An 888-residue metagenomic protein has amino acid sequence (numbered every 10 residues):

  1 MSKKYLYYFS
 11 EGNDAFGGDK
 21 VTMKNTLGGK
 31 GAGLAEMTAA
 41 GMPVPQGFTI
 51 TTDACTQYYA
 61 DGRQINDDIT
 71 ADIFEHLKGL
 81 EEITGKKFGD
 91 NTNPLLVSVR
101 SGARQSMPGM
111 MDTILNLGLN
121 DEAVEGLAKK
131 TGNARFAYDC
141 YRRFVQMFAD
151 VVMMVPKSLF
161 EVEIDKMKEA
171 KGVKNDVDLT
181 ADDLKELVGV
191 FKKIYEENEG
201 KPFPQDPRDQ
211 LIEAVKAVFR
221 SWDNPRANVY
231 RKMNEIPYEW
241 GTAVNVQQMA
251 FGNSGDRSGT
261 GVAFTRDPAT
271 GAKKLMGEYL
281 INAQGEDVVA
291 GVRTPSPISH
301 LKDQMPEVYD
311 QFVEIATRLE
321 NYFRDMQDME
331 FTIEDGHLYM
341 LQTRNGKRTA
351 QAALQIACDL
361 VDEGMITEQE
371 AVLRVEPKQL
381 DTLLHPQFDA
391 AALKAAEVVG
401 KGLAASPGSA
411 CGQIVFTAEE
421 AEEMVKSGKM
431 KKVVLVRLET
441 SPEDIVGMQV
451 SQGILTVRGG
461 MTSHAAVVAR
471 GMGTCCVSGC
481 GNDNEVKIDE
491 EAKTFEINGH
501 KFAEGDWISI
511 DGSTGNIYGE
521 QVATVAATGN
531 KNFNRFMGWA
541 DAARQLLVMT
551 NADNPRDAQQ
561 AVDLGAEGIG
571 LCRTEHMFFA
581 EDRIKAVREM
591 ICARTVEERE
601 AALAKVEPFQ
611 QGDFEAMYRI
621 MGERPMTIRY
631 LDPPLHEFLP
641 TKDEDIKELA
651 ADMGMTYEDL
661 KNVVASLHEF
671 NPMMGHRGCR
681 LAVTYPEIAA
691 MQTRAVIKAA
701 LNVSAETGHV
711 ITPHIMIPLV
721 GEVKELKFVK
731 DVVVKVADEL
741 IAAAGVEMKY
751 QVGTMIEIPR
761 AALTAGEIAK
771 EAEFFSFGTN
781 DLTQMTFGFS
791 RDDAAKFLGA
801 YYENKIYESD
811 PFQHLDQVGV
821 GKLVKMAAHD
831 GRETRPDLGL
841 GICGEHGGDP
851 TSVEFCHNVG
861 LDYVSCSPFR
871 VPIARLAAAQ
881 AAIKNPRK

Functional and structural regions predicted by a protein language model:
M1-A396, M430-V434, S441-V446, Q452 (+9 more regions): Nucleotide/phosphate-binding sheet-loop regions of phosphoryl- and nucleotidyl-transfer enzymes
F48, V457-G459, S478-N482, C572 (+2 more regions): Short beta->alpha connector loops at strand-helix junctions that form conserved, small/polar/Pro-enriched
R100, G529-N532, W539-K888: Conserved alpha/beta-domain cores
R318, A492-N498: Short alpha-helix capping/helix-loop boundary micro-motifs
M365-V450, N516-V522, F533, M537-D541 (+1 more regions): Protease-associated
Q452-R458, C476, G841: A short, small-residue-rich loop immediately preceding and capping a beta-strand
M472-T474: Residues forming the flavin
